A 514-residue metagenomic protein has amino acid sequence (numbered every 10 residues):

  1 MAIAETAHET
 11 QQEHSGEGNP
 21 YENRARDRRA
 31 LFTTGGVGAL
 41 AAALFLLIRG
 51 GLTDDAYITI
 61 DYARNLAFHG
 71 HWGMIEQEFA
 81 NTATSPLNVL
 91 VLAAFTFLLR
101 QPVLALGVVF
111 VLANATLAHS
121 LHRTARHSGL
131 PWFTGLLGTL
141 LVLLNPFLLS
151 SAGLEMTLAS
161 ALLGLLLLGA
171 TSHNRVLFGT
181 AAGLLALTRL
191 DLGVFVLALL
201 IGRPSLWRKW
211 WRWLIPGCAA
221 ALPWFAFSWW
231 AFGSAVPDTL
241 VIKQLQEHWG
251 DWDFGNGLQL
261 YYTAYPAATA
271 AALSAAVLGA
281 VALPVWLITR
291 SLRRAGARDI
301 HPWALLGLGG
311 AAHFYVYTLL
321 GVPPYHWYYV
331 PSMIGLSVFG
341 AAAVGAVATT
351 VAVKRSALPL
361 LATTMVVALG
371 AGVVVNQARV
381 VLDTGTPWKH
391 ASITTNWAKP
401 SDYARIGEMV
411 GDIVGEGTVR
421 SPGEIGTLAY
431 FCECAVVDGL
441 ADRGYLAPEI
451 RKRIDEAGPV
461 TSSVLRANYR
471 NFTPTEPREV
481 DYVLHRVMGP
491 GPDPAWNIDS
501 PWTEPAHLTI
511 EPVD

Functional and structural regions predicted by a protein language model:
I3-E9, E13-D514: Membrane-proximal envelope and lipid/glycan-remodeling enzymes
